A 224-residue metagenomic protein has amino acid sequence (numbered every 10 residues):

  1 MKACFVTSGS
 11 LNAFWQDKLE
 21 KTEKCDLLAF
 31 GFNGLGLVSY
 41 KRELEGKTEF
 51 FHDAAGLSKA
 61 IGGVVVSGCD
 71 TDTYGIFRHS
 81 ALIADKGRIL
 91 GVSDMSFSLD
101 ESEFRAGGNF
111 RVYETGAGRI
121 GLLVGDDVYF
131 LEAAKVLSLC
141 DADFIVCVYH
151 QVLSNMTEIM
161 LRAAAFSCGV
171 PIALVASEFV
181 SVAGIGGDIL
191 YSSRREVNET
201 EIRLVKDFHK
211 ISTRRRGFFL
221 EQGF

Functional and structural regions predicted by a protein language model:
K2-F30, G34, F104-C168: Active-site beta-loop-alpha substructure in enzyme catalytic cores, prototypically the cysteine-centered nucleophile
S8-G9, F32-N33, G68-D70, K86 (+5 more regions): Fold-independent oxyanion-binding glycine-rich loops and adjacent beta-strand/coil segments at enzyme active sites
S10-L11, S98-L99, E196-N198: Short coil/turn segments at the loop-to-beta-strand junctions that recur within blades of beta-propeller repeat folds
L11-K86, L153-R162, F166-V170: Cys-nucleophile CN-hydrolase/nitrilase-fold catalytic domain and related Cys-dependent amidase chemistry that acts on
E43, M95-S96, R195: Residue-level structural signal for beta-strand termini and adjacent loop
G46-V66, L131-T200: CN hydrolase (nitrilase-like) catalytic-core segments centered on the catalytic cysteine and neighboring Lys/Glu
T73-C140, I159, A163, F208-F224: Active-site catalytic loop in hydrolytic enzyme cores
E199-D207: Exposed aromatic-hydrophobic patches
